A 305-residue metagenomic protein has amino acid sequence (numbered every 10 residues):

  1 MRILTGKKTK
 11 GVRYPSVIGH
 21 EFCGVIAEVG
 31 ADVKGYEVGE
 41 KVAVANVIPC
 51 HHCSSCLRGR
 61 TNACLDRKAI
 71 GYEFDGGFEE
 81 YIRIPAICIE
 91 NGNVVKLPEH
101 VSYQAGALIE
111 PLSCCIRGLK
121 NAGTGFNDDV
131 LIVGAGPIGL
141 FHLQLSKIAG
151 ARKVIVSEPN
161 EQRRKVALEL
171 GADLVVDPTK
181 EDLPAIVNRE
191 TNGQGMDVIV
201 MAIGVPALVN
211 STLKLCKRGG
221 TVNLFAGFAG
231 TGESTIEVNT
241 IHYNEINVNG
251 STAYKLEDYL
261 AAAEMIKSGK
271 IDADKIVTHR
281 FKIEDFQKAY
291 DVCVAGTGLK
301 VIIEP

Functional and structural regions predicted by a protein language model:
T5-S54, V95-P98: Glycine-rich beta-strand-centered segment in the early N-terminal region that forms part of a ligand/cofactor-binding
K7, P159-N160, F228, Y254: Residues in the short beta-alpha loop(s) of Rossmann-like NAD(P)-binding domains
K41, E99-K180, A185: Mid-domain Rossmann-like dinucleotide-binding core that forms the NAD(H)/NADP(H) cofactor-binding site
C50-V133: NAD(P)H dinucleotide-binding glycine-rich loop of Rossmann-like/cofactor-binding domains, especially the beta1-alpha1
A122-N127, A149, K165-N247, Q287: Glycine-rich cofactor phosphate-binding loops and adjacent beta1-alpha1 units of small-molecule cofactor enzyme domains
E181, N210-K214, R218, L256-P305: C-terminal hydrophobic helical "lid"/dimerization subdomain of Rossmann-like NAD(P)H-dependent oxidoreductases
A226-A229, S251-A253, V277: Short strand-turn motif at the edge of the Rossmann-like AdoMet-binding core
